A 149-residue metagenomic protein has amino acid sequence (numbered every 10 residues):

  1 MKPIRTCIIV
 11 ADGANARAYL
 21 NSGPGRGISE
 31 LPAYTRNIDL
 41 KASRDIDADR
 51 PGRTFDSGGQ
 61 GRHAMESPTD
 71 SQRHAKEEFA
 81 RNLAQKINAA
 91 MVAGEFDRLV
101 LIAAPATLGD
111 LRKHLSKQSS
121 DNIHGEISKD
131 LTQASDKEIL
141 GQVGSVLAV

Functional and structural regions predicted by a protein language model:
M1-V149: Terminal alpha-helical anchor/extension segments at protein ends
